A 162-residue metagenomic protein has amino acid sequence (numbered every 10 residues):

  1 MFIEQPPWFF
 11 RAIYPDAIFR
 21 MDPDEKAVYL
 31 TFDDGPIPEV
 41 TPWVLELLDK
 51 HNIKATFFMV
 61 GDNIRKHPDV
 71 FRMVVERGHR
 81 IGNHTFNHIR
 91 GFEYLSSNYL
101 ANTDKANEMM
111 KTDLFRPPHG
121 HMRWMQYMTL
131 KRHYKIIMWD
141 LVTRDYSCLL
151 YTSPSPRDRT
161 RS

Functional and structural regions predicted by a protein language model:
M1-L30, P36-K50, K66: N-terminal pre-catalytic segment of deacetylase/amide-hydrolase enzymes
G35-E39, F58-H67, I89-S97, R116-M122 (+1 more regions): Acidic-and-aromatic substrate-binding clefts and catalytic sites of carbohydrate-active enzymes
L45-K50, R65-G82, L130-K131: Acidic (Asp/Glu)-rich catalytic clusters
K54-T56, R80-G82, L114, K135-I136: Structural preference for beta-strand elements that scaffold enzyme active sites
H84, H88: Histidine-centered divalent metal-coordination motifs
Y99-M110: An active-site-proximal "capping" alpha-helix that borders the catalytic cofactor pocket
G120-S147: Histidine/lysine/aspartate-rich catalytic loop segments that bind and position anionic ligands
Y151-T160: Conserved small/polar residues in nucleotide/adenosyl-binding loops
